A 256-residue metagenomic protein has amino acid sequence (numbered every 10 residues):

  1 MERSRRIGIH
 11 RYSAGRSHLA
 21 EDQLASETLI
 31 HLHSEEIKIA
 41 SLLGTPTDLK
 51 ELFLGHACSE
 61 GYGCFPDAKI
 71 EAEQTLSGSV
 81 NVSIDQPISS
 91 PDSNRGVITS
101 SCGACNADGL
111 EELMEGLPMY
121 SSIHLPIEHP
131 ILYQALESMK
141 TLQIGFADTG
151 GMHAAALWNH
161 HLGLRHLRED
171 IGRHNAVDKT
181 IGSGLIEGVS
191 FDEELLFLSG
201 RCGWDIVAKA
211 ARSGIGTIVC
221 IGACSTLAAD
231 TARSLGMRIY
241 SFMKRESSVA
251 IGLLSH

Functional and structural regions predicted by a protein language model:
M1-H160, L164-L167, I171: Intrinsically disordered, low-complexity regions enriched in acidic/Ser/Thr/Pro/Gln residues
L32, V82, C102, A155 (+4 more regions): Generic structural hydrophobic/aromatic packing signal, biased to beta-strands
R173-A250: Feature captures the catalytic cores and cofactor-binding loops of soluble hydro-lyases/lyases that act on carboxylate
G252-H256: Conserved phosphate-handling catalytic cores of large alpha/beta enzymes
